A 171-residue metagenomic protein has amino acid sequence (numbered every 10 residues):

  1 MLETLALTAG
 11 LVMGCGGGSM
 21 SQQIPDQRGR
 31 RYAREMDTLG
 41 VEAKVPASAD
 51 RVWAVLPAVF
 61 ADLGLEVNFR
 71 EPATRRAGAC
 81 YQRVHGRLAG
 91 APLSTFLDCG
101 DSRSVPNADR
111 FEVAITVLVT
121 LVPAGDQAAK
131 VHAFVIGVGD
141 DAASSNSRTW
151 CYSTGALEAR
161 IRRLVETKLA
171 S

Functional and structural regions predicted by a protein language model:
M1-L5: Bacterial N-terminal signal peptides that target proteins for export
V12-G14: C-terminal motif of bacterial Sec signal peptides marking the signal peptidase cleavage site
G16-S171: Ser/Thr-rich, low-complexity intrinsically disordered terminal regions
